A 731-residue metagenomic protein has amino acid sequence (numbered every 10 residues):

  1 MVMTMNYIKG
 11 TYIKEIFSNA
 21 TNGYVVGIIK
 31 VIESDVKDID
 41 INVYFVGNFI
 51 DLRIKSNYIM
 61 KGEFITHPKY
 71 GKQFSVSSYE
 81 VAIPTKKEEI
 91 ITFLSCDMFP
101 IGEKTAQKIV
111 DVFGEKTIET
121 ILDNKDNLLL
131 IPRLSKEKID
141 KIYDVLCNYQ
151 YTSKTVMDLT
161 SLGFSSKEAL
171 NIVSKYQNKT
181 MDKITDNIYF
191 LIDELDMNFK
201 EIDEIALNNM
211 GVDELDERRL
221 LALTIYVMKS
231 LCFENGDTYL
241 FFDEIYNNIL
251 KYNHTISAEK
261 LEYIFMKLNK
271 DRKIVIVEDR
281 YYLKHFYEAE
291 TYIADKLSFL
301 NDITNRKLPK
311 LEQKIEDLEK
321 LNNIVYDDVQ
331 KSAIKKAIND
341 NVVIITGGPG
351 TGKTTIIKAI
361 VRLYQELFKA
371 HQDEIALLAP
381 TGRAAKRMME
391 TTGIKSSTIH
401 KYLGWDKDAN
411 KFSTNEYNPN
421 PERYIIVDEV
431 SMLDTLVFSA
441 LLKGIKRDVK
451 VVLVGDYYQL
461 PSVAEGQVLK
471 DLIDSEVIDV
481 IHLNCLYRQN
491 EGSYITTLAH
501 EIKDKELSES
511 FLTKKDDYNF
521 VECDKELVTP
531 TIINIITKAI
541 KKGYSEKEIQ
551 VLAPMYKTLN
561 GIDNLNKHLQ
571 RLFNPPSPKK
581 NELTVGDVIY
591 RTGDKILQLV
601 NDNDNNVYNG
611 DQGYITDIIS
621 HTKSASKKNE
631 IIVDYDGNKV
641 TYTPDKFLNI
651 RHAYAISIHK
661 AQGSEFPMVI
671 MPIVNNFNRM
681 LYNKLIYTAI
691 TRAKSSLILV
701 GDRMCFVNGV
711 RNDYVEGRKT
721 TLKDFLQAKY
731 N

Functional and structural regions predicted by a protein language model:
M3-A20, G62, I615-T616: Structural detector for short beta-strands of small beta-barrel domains
S18-G23, G27-R219: Long, highly charged, low-complexity intrinsically disordered interaction regions that mediate electrostatic DNA/RNA
K69-Y70, L250-K310: Interdomain "pre-motor" coupling segment immediately N-terminal to P-loop NTPase/helicase cores
N323-N339: N-terminal pre-P-loop "Q-motif" helix
V343-M389, V454, Y518-V528, I536-T558: Conserved RecA-like ASCE P-loop NTPase motor core of nucleic-acid helicases/translocases
I344, T355, A359, L363 (+8 more regions): Conserved helicase motor core of SF1/SF2 NTP-dependent helicases
Y457-Q598, D602-N605, I618: Conserved helicase motor core of P-loop NTPases
D611-N731: C-terminal accessory regions
